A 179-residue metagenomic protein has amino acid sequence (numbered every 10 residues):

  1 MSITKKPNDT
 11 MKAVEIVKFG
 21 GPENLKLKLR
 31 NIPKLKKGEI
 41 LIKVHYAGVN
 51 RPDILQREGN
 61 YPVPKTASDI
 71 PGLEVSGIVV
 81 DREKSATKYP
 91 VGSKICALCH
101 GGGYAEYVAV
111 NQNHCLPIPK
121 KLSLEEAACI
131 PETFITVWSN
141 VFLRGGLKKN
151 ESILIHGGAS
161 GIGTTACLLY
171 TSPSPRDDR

Functional and structural regions predicted by a protein language model:
M1-M11: Basic/polar N-terminal segments that are highly enriched at the extreme N-terminus, encompassing both cleavable
G21-L25, R51-P52: Short N-terminal binding/cap micro-motifs at the start of the first secondary-structure element
N31-G48, N60-G102: Glycine-rich beta-strand-centered segment in the early N-terminal region that forms part of a ligand/cofactor-binding
L55, K94-G157: NAD(P)H dinucleotide-binding glycine-rich loop of Rossmann-like/cofactor-binding domains, especially the beta1-alpha1
S160, T164: Glycine-rich NAD(P) Rossmann-fold beta1-alpha1 loop
Y170: Aromatic pocket-lining residues of Rossmann-like dinucleotide-binding sites
P173-R179: Single conserved hydrophobic/aromatic residue that forms the stacking wall/gate of nucleotide- or nucleobase-binding
